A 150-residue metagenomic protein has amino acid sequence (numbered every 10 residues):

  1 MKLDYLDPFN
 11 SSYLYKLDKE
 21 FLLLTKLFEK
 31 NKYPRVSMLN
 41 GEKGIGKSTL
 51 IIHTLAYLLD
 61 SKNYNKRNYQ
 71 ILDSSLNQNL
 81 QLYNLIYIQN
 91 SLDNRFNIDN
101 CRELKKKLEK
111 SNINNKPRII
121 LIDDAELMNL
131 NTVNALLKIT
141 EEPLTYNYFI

Functional and structural regions predicted by a protein language model:
M1-D124, T145-I150: P-loop/Walker A NTP-binding region and its immediately flanking N-terminal helices in P-loop NTPase folds
A125-F149: Conserved Walker B catalytic segment
